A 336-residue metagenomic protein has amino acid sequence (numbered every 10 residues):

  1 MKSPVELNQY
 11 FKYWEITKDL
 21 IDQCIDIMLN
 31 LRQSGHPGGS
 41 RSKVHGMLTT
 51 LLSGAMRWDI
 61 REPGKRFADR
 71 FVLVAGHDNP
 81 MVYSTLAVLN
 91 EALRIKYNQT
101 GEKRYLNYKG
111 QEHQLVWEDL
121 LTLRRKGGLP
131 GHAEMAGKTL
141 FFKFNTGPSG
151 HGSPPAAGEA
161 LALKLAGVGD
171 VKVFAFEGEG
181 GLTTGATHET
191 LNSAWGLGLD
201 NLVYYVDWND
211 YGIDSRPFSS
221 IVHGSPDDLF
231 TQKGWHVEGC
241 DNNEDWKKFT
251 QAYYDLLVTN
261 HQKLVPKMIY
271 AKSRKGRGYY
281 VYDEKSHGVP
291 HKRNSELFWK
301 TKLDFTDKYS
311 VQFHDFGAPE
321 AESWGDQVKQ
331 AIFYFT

Functional and structural regions predicted by a protein language model:
M1-E15: Non-catalytic, mobile gating and regulatory segments of ester bond hydrolases
P4, L20-I21, P154: Extended, solvent-exposed polar beta/coil surface segments
W14, I25, L31, S42-L197: Cofactor-binding active-site loop characterized by glycine-rich and histidine/acidic residues
E15-K18, T336: Non-catalytic terminal/interface segments that mediate subunit docking, oligomerization, and allosteric communication
K18-S34, D207: N-terminal capping segment at the start of a domain
D26, R32-H36, G54, R61 (+3 more regions): Conserved, well-structured beta-alpha core segment at the onset of a catalytic domain
P37, R41: Gly/serine-rich nucleotide phosphate-binding loop at the start of the catalytic core of nucleotide/ADP-ribose-handling
G137-A331, F335: Glycine-rich ThDP/TPP pyrophosphate-binding loop and its adjacent helix/strand module within ThDP-dependent enzymes
